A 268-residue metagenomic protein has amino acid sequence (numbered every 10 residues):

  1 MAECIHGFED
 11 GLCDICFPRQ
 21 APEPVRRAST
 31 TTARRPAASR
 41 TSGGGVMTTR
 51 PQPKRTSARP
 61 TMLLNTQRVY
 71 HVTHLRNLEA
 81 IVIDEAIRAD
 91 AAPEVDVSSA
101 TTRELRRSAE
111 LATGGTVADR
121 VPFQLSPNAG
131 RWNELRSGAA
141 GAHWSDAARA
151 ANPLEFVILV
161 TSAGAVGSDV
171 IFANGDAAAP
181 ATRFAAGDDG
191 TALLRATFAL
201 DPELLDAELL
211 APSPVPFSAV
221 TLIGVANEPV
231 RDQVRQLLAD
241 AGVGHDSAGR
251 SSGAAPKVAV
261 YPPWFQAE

Functional and structural regions predicted by a protein language model:
M1-C4, R59: Generic detector of short alpha-helix boundary/capping microenvironments and adjacent low-complexity segments
A2, G11-D14: Cys/His-enriched microdomains
I5-F8, F17: Cys/His-coordinated zinc-binding microdomains
I15, Q20-E268: Active-site-proximal loop/hinge segments that shape catalytic or ion-binding/gating pockets
